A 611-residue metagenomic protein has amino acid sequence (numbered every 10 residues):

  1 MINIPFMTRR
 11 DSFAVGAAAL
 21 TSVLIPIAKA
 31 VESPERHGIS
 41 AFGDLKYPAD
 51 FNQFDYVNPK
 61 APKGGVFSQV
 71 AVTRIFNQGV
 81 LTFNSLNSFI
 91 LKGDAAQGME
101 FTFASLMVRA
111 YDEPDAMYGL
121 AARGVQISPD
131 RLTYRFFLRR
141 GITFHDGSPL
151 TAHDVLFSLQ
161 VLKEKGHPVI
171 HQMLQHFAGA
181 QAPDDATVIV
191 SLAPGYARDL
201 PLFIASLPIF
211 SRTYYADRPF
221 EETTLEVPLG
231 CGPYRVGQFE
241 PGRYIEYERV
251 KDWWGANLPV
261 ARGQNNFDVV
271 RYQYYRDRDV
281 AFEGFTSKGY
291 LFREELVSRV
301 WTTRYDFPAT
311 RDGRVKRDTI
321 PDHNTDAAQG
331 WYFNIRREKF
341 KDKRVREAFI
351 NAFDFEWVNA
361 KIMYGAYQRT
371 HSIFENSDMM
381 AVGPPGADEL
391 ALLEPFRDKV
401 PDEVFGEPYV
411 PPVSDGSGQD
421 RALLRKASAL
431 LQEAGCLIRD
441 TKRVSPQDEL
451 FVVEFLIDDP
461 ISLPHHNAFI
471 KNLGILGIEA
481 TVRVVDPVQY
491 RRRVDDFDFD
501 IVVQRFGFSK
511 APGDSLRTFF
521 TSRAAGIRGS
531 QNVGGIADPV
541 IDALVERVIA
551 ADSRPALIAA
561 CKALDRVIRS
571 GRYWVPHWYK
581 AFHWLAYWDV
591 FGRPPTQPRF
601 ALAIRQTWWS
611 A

Functional and structural regions predicted by a protein language model:
I2-A19: N-terminal secretory signal peptides and thylakoid transit peptides that target proteins across membranes
A14, A18-A19, A71-T73, N77-Q78 (+7 more regions): Detector for C-terminal structural segments
S33-P129, Q160, V227-L229: N-terminal lobe/hinge region of extracytoplasmic solute-binding protein
V57, A61, F89-D94, G124-P168 (+5 more regions): Aromatic- and charge-enriched surface segment that lines or borders ligand/interaction sites
L91-E113, Q160, I204-R271, R276-V280 (+4 more regions): Gly/Pro-rich hinge or "lid" segments in bacterial periplasmic/extracellular proteins
F137, H171-A216, C231-E240, P384-K399: Surface-exposed binding/hinge segments that line and control ligand-binding clefts or catalytic entry sites
R139, E222, W253-Y305, E347 (+3 more regions): Ligand-site clamp/hinge motif
G179-A180, G237-E248, Q273-R337, R344-A348 (+5 more regions): Extracellular/periplasmic solute-recognition and catalytic clefts
